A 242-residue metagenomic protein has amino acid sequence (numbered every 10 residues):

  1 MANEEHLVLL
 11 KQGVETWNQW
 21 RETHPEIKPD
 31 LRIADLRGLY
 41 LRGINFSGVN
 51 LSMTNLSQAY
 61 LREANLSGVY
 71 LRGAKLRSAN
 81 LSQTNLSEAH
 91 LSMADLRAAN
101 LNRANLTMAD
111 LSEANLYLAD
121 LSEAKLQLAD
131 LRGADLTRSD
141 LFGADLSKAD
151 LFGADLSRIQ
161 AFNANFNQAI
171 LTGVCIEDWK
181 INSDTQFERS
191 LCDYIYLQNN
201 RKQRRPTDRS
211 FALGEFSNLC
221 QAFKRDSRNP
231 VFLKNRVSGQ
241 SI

Functional and structural regions predicted by a protein language model:
M1-W20, S238-I242: Terminal amphipathic alpha-helical/low-complexity segments used for targeting or macromolecular assembly
A2-N3, S183, E188-I242: Terminal module of membrane-associated proteins
T16, R21-A212: Tandem repeat scaffolds
